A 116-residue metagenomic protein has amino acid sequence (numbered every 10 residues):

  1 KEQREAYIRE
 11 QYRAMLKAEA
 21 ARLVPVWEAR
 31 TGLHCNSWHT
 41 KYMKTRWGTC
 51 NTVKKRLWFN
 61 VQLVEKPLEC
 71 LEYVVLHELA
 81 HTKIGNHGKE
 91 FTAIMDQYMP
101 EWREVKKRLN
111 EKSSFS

Functional and structural regions predicted by a protein language model:
K1-Y73, T82-S116: Active-site-proximal or metal-binding-adjacent scaffold patches in catalytic folds
E78: Walker B catalytic acidic pair
